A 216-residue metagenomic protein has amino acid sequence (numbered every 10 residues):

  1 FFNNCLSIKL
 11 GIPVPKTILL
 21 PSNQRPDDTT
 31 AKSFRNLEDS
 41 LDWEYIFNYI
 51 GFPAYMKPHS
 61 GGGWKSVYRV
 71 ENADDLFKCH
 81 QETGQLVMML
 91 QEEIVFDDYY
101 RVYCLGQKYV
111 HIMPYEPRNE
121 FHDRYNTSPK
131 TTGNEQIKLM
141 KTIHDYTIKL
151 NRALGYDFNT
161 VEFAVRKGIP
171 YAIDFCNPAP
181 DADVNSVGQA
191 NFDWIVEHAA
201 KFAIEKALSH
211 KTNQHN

Functional and structural regions predicted by a protein language model:
F1-S33: Conserved N-proximal alpha/beta basic substrate-recognition cap immediately N-terminal to, or forming the N-lobe
K32-Y45, E71-K78, M88: Active-site glycine-rich loop that binds ribose-phosphate moieties when present
I46-A54: Acidic/histidine-enriched active-site and ligand-binding environments that engage anionic O-linkages
P53-Y55, V87-Q91, F158-V161: A short linear hydrophobic-aromatic micro-motif
S60-L154: Phosphate-binding site of ATP-dependent enzymes
V102-C104, I169-V184: A short beta-strand motif that forms the metal-chelation/ATP-contact edge of phosphoryl-transfer active sites
H122-Y171, W194-T212: A long amphipathic alpha-helix within ATP-dependent nucleotide-binding catalytic cores
V184-N191: A short acidic/glycine-rich loop-to-helix N-cap element
